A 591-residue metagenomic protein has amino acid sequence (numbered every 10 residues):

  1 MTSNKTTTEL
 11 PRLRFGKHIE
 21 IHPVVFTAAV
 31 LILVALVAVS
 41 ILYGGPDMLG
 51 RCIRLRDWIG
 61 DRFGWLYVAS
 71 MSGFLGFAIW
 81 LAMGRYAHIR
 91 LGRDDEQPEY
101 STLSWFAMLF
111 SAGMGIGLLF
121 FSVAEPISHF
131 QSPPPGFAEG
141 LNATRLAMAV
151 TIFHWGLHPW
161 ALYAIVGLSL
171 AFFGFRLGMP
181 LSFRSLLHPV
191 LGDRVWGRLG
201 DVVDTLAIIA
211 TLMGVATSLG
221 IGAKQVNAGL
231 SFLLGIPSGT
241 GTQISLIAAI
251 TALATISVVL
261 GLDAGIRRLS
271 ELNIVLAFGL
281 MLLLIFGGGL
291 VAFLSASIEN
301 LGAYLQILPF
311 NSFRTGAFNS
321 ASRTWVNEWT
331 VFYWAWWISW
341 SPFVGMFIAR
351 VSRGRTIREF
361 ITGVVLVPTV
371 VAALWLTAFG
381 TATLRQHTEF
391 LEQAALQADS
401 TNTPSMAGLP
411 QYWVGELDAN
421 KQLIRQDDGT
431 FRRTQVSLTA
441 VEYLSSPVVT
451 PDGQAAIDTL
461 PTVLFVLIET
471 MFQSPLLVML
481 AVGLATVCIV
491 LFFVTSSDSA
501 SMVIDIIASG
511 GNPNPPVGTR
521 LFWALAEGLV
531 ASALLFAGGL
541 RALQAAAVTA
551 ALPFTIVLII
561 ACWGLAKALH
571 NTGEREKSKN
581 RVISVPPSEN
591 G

Functional and structural regions predicted by a protein language model:
T2-A143, V259, L282, F286 (+3 more regions): N-terminal alpha-helical transmembrane segments of multi-pass membrane transport and channel/translocase proteins
K5, A28-Y43, V68-L75, L234-L260 (+5 more regions): Transmembrane alpha-helical segments of multi-pass small-molecule transport proteins
T8-H18, P180-R198, G222-L246, A277-L283 (+4 more regions): Helix-loop-helix connectors at the membrane interface of multi-pass transporters/channels
R12-H18, G44-I59, A78-E99, A147-H154 (+7 more regions): Membrane-water interface regions at transmembrane-helix termini and the short interhelical loops of multi-pass membrane
G16-V25, G60-G64, D94-A112, L146-L157 (+5 more regions): Transmembrane-helix boundary/entry motifs in multi-pass membrane transporters
K17-A28, I32-L42, L75-A78, M114-L118 (+7 more regions): Helix-loop-helix module between adjacent transmembrane segments
F74-L81, R85-L181, L374-F379, T383-L384 (+3 more regions): Membrane-interface helix-loop-helix modules in multi-pass membrane proteins
T315-N319, G380-Q473: Low-complexity, proline/glycine-enriched hydrophobic segments characteristic of transmembrane helices
